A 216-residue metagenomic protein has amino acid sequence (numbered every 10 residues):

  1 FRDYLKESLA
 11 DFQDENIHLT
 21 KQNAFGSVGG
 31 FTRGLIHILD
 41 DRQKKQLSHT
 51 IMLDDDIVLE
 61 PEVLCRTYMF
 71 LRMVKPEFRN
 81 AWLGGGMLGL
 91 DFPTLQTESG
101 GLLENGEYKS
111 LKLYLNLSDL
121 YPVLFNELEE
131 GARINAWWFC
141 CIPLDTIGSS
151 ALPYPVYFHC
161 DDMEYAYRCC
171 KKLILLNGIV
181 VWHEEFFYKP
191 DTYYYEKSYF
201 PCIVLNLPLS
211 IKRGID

Functional and structural regions predicted by a protein language model:
F1-T20: Acidic donor-binding segment of Leloir-type glycosyltransferases
Q22-R42: Glycine-rich, basic loop-to-helix element that forms the pyrophosphate-binding segment of sugar-nucleotide handling
D40, E62-S110: Conserved donor NDP-sugar-binding/catalytic core segment of glycosyltransferases
K45-V58: Short beta-strand-to-loop acidic/aromatic patch adjacent to the donor-nucleotide binding site
L113-F139, P190: A recurrent flexible, glycine/aromatic-enriched loop bordering the glycosyltransferase active site that acts as
I134-F139, G148-Y167, K172-V181: Donor nucleotide-sugar recognition loop
L176-T192: Active-site donor/metal-binding and catalytic loop motifs of nucleotide-sugar-dependent glycosylation enzymes
T192-I215: Catalytic core of nucleotide-sugar-dependent glycosyltransferases
